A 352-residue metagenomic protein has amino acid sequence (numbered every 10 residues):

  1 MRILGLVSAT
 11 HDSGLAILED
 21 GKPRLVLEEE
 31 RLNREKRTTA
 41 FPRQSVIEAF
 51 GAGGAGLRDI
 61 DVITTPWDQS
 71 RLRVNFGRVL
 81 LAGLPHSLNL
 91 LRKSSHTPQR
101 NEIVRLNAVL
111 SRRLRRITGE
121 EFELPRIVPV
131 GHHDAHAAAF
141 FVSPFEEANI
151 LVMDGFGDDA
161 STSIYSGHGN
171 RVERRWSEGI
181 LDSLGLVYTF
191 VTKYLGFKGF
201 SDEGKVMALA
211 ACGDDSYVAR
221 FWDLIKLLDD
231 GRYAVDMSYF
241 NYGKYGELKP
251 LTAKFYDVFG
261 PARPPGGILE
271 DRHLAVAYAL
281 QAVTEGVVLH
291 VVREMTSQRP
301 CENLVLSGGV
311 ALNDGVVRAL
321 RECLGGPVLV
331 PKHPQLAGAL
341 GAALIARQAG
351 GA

Functional and structural regions predicted by a protein language model:
M1-A352: Short acidic/glycine-rich loops and adjacent helix/strand connectors that line catalytic pockets where negatively
